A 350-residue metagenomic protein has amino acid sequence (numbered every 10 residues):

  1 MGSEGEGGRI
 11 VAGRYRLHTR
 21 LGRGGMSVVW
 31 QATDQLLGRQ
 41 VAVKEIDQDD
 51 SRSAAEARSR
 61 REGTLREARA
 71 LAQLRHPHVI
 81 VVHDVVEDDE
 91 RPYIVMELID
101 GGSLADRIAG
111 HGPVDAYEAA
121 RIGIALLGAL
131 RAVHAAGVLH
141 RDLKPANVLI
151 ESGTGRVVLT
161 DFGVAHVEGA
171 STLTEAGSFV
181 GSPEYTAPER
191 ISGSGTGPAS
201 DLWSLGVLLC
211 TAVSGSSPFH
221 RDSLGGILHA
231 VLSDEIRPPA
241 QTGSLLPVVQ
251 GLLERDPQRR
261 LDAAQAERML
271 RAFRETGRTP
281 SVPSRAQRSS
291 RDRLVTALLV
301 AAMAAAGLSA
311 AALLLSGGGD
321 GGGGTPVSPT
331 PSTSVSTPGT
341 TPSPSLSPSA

Functional and structural regions predicted by a protein language model:
M1-T279: Eukaryotic protein kinase
G277-A350: C-terminal or otherwise distal, non-catalytic regulatory regions appended to signaling enzyme catalytic cores
